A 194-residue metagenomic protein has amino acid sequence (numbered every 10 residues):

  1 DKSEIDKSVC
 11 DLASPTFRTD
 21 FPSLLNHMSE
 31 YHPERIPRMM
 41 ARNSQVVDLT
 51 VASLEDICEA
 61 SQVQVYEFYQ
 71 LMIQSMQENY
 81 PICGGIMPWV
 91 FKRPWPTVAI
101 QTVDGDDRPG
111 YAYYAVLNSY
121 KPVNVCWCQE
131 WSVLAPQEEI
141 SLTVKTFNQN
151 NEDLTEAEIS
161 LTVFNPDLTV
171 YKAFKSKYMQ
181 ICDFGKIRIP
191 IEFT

Functional and structural regions predicted by a protein language model:
D1-E156, Y171-A173: Substrate-binding clefts and catalytic carboxylate motifs of secreted carbohydrate-active enzymes
E158-T194: Intrinsically disordered, low-complexity Pro/Gly/Ser/Thr-rich segments with frequent PxxP/GP/PP motifs and embedded
